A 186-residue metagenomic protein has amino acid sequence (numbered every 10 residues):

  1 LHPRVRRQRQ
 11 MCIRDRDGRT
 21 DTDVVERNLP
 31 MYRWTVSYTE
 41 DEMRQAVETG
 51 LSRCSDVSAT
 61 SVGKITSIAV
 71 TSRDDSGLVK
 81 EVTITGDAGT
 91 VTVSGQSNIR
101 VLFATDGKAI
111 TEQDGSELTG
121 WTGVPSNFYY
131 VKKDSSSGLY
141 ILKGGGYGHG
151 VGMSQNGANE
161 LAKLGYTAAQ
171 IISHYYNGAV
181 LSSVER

Functional and structural regions predicted by a protein language model:
L1-I13: Single conserved hydrophobic/aromatic residue that forms the stacking wall/gate of nucleotide- or nucleobase-binding
Q10, R14-T111, G115-P125, V131: Metal-assisted phosphate- and nucleotidyl-transfer catalytic regions
L78, T90-R186: C-terminal soluble interaction/assembly domains
